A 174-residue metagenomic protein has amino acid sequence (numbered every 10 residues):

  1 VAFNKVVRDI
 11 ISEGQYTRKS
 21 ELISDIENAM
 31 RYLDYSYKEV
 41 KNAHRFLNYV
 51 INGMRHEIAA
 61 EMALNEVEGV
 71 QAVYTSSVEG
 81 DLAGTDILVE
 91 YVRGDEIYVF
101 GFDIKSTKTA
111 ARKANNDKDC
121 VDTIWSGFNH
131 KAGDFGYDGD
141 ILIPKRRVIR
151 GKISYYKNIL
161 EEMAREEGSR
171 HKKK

Functional and structural regions predicted by a protein language model:
V1-M54: Interdomain/boundary linker segments immediately adjacent to catalytic/signaling cores
N4-D9, E90, D122, G139-I141: Residue-level marker of intrinsically disordered, low-complexity segments enriched for small/polar residues
K5, D9, N28, R45 (+4 more regions): Charged/polar, solvent-exposed surface patches and flexible loops
S12, V92, D134-Y137: Intrinsically disordered, low-complexity segments enriched in small/polar residues
H56-R112: Catalytic centers of nucleases
I104-K172: Catalytic cores of nucleic-acid endonucleases
